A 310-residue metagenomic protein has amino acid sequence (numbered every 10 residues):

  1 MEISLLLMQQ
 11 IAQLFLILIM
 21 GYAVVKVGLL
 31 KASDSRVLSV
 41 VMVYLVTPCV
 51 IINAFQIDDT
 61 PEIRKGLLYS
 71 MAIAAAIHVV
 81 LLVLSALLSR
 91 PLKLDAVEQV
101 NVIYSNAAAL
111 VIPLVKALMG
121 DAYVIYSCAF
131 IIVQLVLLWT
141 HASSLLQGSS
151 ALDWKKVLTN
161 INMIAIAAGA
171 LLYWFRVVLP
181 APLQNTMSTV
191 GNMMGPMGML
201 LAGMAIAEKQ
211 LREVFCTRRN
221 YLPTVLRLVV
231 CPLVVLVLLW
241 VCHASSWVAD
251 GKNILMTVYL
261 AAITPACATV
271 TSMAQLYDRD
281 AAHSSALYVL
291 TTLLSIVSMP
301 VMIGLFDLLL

Functional and structural regions predicted by a protein language model:
M1-L310: Alpha-helical transmembrane segments of multi-pass small-molecule/ion transporters
